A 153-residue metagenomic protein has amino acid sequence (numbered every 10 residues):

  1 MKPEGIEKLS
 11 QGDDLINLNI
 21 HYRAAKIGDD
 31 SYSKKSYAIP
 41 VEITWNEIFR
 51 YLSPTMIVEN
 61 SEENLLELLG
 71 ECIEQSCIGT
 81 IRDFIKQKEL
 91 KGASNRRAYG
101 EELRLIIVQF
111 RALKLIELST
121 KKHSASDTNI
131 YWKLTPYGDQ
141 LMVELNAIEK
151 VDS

Functional and structural regions predicted by a protein language model:
M1, I81-R82, S126: Short amphipathic alpha-helical segments that predominantly mediate membrane engagement
M1-E74: Charge-rich interaction segments
T55-V58, Q75, G79, Q87 (+4 more regions): Surface-exposed polar/charged interaction patches
N60, A98-E101, K133: Alpha-helix boundary/N-cap detector
L69-E101: Short helix-coil junctions and helix-kink-helix linkers
N95-L118: Short amphipathic alpha-helical interaction segments
S119-S153: Accessory beta->alpha helical hairpin/"wing" motif in late/C-terminal subdomains of nucleic-acid enzymes
